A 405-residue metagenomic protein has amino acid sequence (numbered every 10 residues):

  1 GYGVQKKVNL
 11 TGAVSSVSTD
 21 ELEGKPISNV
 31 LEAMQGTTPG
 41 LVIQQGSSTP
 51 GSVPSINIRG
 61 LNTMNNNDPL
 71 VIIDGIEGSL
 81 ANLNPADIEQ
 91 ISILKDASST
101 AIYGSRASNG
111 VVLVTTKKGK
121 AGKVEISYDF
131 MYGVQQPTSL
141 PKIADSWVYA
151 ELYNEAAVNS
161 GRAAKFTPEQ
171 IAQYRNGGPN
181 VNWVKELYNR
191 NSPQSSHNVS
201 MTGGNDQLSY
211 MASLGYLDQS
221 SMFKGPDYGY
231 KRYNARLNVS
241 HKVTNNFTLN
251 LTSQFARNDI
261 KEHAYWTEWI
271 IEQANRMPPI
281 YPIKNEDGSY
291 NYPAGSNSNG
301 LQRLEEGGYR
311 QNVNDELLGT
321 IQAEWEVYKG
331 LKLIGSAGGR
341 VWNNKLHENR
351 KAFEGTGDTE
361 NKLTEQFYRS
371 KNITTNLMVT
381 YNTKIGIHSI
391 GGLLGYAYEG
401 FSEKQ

Functional and structural regions predicted by a protein language model:
G1-R236, T248-N250, L318-G319, W325: Short, small/polar-rich motifs associated with maturation and membrane association, primarily at protein termini
P39, P278-P279, K329: Proline-centered flexible-loop/turn and helix-kink motifs
A121-N180, S221-E316, I334-Q405: Surface-exposed loop/interface segments of Gram-negative outer-membrane beta-barrel transport/assembly proteins
N198, S209, G330-G335, G391-G392: Beta-sheet entry/capping signal
T320-G339: Charge-patterned, long linear interaction tracts outside catalytic cores
